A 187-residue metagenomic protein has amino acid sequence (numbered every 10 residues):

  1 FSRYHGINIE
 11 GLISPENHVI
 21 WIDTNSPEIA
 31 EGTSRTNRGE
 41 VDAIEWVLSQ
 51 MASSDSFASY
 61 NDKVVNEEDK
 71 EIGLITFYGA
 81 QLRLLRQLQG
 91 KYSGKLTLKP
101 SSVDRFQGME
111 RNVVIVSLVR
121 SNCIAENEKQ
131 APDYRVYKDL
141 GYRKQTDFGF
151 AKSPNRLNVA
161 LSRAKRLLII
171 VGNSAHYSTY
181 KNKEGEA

Functional and structural regions predicted by a protein language model:
F1-Q50, M109-R111, V159-K165, I169-A187: Helicase-core coupling region on the C-terminal RecA-like lobe
I22-T24, I75-F77, S101-V103, V116-V119 (+1 more regions): Generic beta-strand/beta-sheet core signal
S26-P27, G79-Q81, R105, R120-N122 (+1 more regions): Short, glycine-/Ser/Thr-/acidic-enriched flexible segments
Q50-S102: Conserved helicase motor "Helicase C" RecA-like lobe of SF1/SF2 P-loop NTPases
E71-G73, T97-K99, N112-V114, R166-I169: Beta-sheet entry/capping signal
A80-Q87, R111-N112, Y180-N182: A short acidic (Asp/Glu
R86-I124, Y134-K138: Conserved motor-coupling elements within RecA-like helicase/translocase cores
Q89, C123-A187: Helicase C-terminal subdomain and adjacent C-terminal extension
